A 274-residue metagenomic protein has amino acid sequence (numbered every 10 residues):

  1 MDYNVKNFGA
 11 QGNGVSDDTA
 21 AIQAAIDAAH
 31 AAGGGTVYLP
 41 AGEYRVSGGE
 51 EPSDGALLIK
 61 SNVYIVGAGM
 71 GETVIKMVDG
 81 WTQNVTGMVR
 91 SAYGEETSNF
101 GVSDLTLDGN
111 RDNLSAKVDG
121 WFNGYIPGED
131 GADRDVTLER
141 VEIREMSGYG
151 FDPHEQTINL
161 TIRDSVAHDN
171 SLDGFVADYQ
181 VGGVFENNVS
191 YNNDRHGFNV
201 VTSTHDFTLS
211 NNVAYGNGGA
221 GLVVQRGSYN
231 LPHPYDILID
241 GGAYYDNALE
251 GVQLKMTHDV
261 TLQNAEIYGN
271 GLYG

Functional and structural regions predicted by a protein language model:
D2, K6-A21, V63-A116: Right-handed parallel beta-helix/beta-spiral solenoid domain characteristic of secreted/periplasmic
N7-G12, G33, P40, G67 (+3 more regions): Short glycine/serine/threonine-biased micro-segments
N13-D17, A31, E129: Short, surface-exposed alpha-helical recognition segments that flank or form part of ligand/macromolecule-binding
I26-Y64, A68-T82, L107: N-terminal extracellular ligand-recognition/capping segment immediately after the signal peptide
R45, N113, Y149: Glycine-rich nucleotide phosphate-binding loop and flanking beta-alpha elements of Rossmann-like dinucleotide-binding
L58-Y64, V78-Q83, R90-G101, G120-G274: Right-handed parallel beta-helix/beta-solenoid
